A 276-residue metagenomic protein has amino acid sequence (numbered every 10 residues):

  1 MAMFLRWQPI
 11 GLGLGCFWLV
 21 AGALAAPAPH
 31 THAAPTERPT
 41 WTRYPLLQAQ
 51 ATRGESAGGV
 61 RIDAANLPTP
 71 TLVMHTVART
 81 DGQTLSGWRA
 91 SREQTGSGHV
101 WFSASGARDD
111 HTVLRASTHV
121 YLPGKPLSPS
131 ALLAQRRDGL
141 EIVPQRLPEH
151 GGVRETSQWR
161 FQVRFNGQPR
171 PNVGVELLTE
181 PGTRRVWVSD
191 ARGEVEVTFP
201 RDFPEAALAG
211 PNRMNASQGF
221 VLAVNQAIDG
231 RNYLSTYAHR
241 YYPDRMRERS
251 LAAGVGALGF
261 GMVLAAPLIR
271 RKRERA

Functional and structural regions predicted by a protein language model:
M1-A107: N-terminal pre-first-transmembrane soluble regions of secretory-pathway and organelle membrane proteins
A2-I10, W18, H239-A276: C-terminal single-pass membrane-anchor helix
A26-Q50, A116-P171, A238, P243-M246: Beta-strand-rich domain onsets/edges
L72-V77, V143-L147, G174-V188: Short amphipathic beta-strand segments in non-cytosolic proteins
T80-A90, Q94, R185-A206: Glycine-centered loop-to-beta-strand initiation motif
S86-Y121, A206-I228: Short, aromatic- and glycine-rich surface loops/edge beta-strands on solvent-exposed regions
G167, T179-P181, I228-G230: Solvent-exposed strand-loop boundary residues in beta-sheet-rich modules
V221-M246: Juxtamembrane amphipathic/hinge helix adjacent to a transmembrane helix
